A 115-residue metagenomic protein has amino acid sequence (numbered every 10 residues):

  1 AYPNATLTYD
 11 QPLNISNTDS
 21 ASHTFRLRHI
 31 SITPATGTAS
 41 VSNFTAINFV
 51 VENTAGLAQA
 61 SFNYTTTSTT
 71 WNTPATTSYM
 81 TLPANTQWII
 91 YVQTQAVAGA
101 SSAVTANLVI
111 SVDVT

Functional and structural regions predicted by a protein language model:
A1-H23: Beta-sheet-dominated interaction scaffolds and their linkers
Y2-T6, S68-T77, L82-Q87: Solvent-exposed, conformationally flexible loop/turn segments
D10, F44-A46, T77: Surface-exposed or flexible loop/turn and strand-edge residues in extracellular/cell-surface modules
S20, S78-T115: C-terminal, structured domain-capping segment
S20-G37, V41: Short acidic, flexible loop segments centered on an aromatic residue
A21-F25, T45-I47, A106: Short beta-strand/loop motifs in extracellular/secreted proteins, especially within beta-sandwich accessory domains
T38-G56: Short, surface-exposed beta-strand/strand-loop-strand elements in extracellular ectodomains
A55-T65: Surface-exposed loop/edge segments in extracytoplasmic proteins
